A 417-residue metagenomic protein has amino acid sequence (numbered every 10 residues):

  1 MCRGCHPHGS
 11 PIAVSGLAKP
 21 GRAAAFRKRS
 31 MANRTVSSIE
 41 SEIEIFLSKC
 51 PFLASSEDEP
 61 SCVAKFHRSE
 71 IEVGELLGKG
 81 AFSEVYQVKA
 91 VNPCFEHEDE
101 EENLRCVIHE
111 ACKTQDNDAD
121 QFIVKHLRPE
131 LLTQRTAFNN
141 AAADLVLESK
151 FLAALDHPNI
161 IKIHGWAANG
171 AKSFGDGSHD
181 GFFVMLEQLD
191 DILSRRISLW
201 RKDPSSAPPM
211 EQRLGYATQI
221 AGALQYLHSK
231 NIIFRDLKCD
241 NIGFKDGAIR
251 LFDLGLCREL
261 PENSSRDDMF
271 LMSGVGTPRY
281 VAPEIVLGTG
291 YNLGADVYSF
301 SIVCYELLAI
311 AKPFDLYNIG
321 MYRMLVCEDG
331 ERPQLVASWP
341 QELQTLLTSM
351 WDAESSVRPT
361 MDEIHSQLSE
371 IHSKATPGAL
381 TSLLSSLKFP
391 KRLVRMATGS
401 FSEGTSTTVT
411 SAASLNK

Functional and structural regions predicted by a protein language model:
K162-D180: Short beta-strand micro-motifs within the conserved protein kinase catalytic domain, predominantly in the N-lobe
G175-I192: Conserved short submotifs of the Hanks-type protein kinase catalytic core that shape the nucleotide-binding pocket
Y216-A217: Activation segment signature within eukaryotic-like protein kinase domains
H228-F244: Catalytic-loop of the protein kinase fold
K245-V275: Activation segment/activation loop of eukaryotic-type protein kinase catalytic domains
D296: Conserved catalytic-loop aspartate of Hanks-type protein kinases
